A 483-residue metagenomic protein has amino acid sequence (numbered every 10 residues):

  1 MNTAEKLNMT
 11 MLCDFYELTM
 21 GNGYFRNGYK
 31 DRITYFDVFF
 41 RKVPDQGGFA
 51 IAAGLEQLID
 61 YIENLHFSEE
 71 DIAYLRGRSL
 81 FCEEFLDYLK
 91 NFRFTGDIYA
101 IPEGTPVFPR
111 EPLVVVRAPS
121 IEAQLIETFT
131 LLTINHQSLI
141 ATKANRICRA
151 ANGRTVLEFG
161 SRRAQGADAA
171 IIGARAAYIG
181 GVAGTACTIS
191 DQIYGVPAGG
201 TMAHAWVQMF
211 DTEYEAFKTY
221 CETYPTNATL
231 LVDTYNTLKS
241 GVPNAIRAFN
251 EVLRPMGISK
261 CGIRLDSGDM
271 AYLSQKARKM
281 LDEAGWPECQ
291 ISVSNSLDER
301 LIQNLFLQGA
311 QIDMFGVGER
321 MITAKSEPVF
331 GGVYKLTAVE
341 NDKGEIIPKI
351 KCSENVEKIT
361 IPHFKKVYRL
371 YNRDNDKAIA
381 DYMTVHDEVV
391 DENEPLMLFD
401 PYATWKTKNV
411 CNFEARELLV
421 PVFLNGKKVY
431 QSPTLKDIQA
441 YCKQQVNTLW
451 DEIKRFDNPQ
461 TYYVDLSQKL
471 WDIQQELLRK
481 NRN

Functional and structural regions predicted by a protein language model:
N2-R32, F36, R41, Q46-G47 (+3 more regions): Gly/Ser/Thr/Ala-enriched C-terminal appendages of enzymes
N2-T34, K42-P44, L80-F81, L86-T95 (+9 more regions): Buried, small/hydrophobic-residue-enriched core segments of structured protein domains
T34-K90: N-terminal, Lys/Arg-enriched amphipathic/low-complexity engagement segments that precede the first folded domain
D60-N64, A100-E103, V107: An N-terminal, globular interaction/scaffold subdomain
A73-Y74, T142-R146, G160, K454-Q460: Short coil/turn segments at secondary-structure boundaries
I98-G104, A415-L418: Short acidic, Pro/Gly- and aromatic-enriched capping/linker segments at domain boundaries
G199, I263, I291, D313-F315: Hydrophobic residues within beta-strands of alpha/beta enzymes
H204, S294, G318: Residue-level "edge-of-site" marker
